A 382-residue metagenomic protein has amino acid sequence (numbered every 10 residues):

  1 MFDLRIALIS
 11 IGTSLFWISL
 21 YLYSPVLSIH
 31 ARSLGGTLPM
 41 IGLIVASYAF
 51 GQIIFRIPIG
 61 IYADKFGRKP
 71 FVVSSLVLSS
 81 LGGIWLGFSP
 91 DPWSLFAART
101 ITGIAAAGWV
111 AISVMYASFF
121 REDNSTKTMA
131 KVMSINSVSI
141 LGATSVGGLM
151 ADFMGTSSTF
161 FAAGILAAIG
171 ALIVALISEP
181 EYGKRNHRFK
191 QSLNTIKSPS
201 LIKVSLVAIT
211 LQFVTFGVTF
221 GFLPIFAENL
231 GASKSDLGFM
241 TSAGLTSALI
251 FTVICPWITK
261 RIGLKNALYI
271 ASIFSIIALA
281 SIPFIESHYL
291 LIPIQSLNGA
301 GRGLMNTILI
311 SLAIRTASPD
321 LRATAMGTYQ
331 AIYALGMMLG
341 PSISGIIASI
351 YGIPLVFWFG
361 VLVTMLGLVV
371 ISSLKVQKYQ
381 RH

Functional and structural regions predicted by a protein language model:
M1-D3, E179-L206: Juxtamembrane intracellular "pre-TM" segments in multi-pass secondary transporters
F2-I44, I202-K203, F213-L230: Helix-loop boundary and gating motifs at the non-cytosolic
I54-P90: Conserved MFS/SLC helix-loop-helix module at the cytosolic interface between two early adjacent transmembrane helices
R56-F66, F251-G263, A348: Helix-to-loop junctions at the C-terminal end of transmembrane segments in multipass secondary transporters
P70-I84, G164, N266-A280: Structural signature of the two symmetry-related core transmembrane helices
G82, W93-I101, A278, Y289-L297: Paired small-residue
A98-N136, L312: Cytoplasmic helix-loop-helix junction between adjacent transmembrane helices in 12-TM secondary transporters
G164-G183, G367-K375: C-terminal membrane-cytosol helix-exit motif in multi-pass small-molecule transporters
